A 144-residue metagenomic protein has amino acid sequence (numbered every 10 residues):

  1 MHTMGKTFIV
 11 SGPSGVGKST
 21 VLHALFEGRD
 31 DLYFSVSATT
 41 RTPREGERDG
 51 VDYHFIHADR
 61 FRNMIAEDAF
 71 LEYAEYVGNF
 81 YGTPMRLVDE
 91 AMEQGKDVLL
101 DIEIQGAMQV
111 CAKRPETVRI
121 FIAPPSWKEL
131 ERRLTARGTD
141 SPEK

Functional and structural regions predicted by a protein language model:
T3-F8: Pre-Walker A (Motif I) flank of P-loop NTPase domains
G12, G17: Conserved glycine(s) of the Walker
T20-F70: N-terminal phosphate/diphosphate-binding loop that engages ATP/GTP or pyrophosphate donors across diverse enzyme folds
D59-A69, T83-G138: ATP-dependent NMP and nucleoside kinases share a basic, alpha-helical "lid"
L71-V77, L134-K144: Flexible beta-alpha connector loops of hexameric P-loop NTPases
